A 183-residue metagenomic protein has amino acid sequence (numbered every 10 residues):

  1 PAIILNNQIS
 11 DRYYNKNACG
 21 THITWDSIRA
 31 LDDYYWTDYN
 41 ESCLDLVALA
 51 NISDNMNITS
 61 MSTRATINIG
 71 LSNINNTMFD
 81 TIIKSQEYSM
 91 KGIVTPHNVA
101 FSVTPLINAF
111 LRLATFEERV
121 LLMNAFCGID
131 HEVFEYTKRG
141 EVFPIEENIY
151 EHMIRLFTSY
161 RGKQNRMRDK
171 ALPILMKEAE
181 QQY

Functional and structural regions predicted by a protein language model:
A2-S53: Short alpha-helices
D32-Y183: Hydrophobic helix-and-loop "lid/oligomerization" segment in the mid-to-C-terminal part of catalytic domains
